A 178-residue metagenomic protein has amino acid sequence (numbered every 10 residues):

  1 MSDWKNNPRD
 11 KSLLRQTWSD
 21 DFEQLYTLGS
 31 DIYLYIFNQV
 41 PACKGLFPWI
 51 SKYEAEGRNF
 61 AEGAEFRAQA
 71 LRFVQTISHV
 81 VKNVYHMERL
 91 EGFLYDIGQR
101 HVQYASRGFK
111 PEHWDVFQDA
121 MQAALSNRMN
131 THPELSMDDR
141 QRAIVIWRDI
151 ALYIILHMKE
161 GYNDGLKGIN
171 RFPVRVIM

Functional and structural regions predicted by a protein language model:
M1-M178: Globin-like tetrapyrrole-binding proteins
